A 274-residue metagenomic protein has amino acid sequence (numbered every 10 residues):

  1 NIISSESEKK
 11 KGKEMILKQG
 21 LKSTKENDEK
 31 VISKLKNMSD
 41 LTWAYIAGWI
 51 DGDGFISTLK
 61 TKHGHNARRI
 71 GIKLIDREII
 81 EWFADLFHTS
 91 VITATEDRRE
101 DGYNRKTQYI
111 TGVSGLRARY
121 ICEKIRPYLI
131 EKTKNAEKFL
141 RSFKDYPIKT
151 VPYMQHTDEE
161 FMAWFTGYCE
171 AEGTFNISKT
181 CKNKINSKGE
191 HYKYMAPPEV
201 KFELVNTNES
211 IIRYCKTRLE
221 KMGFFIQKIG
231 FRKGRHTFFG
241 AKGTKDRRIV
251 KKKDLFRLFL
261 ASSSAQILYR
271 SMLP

Functional and structural regions predicted by a protein language model:
N1-P274: Internal intein/HINT superfamily modules and their associated LAGLIDADG
